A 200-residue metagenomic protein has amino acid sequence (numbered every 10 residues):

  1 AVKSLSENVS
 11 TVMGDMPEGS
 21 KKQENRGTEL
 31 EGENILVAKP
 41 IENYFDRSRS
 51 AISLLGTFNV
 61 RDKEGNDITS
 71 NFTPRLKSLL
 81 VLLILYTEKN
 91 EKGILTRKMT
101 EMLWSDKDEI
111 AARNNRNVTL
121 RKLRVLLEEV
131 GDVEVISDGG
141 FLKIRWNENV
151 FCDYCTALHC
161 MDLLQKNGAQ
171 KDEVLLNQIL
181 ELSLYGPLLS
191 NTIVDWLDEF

Functional and structural regions predicted by a protein language model:
V2-R75, E134-F141: Short boundary/linker motifs that mark transitions into or out of structured domains
F45, S53, L80-L83, K107: Flexible loop/N-cap segments at domain edges
T57, F72-L82, E109-E129: DNA-recognition element of transcription regulators
D67-L103, L123: Short amphipathic alpha-helical recognition elements used for nucleic-acid or partner binding across transcription
I84, G93, E101, E109-N114 (+3 more regions): Cytosolic nucleotide-binding catalytic cores of signal-transduction proteins
L85-Y86, D108-A111, L142-F200: Intrinsically disordered, charged and Pro/Gly-enriched terminal/linker segments that flank large helical-solenoid
V118-C152: DNA-binding patch around the recognition helix
